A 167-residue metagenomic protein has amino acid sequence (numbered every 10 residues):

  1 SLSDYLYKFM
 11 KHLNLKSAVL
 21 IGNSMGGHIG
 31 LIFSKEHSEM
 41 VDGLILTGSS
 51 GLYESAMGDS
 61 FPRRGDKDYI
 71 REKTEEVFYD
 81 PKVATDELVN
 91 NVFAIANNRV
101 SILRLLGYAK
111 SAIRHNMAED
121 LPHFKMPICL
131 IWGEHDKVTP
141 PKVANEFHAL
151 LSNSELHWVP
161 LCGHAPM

Functional and structural regions predicted by a protein language model:
S1-I21: Active-site loop/oxyanion-hole signature of alpha/beta-hydrolase fold enzymes
K11-S17, S38-E39, K125-M126, S152-N153: Active-site acidic short loop of glycosyltransferases
G22, G26-G27: Catalytic nucleophile loop
H28-E36, M40-E72: Flexible "cap/lid" loop of the alpha/beta hydrolase fold
R64-M126: Conserved alpha/beta-hydrolase catalytic His-Asp/Glu region
F124, L130-W132, D136: Short beta-strand/loop motif that positions the catalytic acidic residue of the alpha/beta-hydrolase fold
M126, P140-A149: Short alpha-helix in the alpha/beta-hydrolase fold that links the catalytic acid
V159-M167: Catalytic histidine-centered segment of alpha/beta-hydrolase-like enzymes
